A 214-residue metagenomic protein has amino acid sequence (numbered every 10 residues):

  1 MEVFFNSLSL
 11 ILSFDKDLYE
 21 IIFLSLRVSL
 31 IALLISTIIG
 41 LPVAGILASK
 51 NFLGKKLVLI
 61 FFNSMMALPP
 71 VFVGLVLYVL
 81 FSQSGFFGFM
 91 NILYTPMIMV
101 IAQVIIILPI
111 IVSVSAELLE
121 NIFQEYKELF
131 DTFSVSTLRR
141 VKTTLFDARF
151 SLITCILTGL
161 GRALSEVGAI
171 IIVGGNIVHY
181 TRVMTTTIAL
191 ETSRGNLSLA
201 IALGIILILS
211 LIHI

Functional and structural regions predicted by a protein language model:
M1-L12, L138, K142: Short, membrane-interfacial amphipathic segments enriched in basic
E2-V3, L12-E120, D147-V167, A202-I212: Membrane-water interface segments at the C-terminal ends of transmembrane alpha-helices in multi-pass inner-membrane
I11-D17, V173-I208: Interhelical loop and adjacent transmembrane-helix boundary motif in polytopic membrane transport permeases
K16-D17, K50-K55, E120-E125, V135-T137 (+2 more regions): Juxtamembrane helix-boundary/capping and inter-helix hinge elements in multi-pass membrane proteins
S64, E125-D131, A200, I214: Short hydrophobic faces within alpha-helices
I122-A148: Short helix-to-coil transition segments within interhelical loops that connect adjacent transmembrane helices
